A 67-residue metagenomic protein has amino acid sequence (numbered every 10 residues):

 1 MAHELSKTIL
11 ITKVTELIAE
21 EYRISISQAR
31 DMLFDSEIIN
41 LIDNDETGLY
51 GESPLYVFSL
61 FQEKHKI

Functional and structural regions predicted by a protein language model:
M1-I67: C-terminal alpha-helical interaction appendages
